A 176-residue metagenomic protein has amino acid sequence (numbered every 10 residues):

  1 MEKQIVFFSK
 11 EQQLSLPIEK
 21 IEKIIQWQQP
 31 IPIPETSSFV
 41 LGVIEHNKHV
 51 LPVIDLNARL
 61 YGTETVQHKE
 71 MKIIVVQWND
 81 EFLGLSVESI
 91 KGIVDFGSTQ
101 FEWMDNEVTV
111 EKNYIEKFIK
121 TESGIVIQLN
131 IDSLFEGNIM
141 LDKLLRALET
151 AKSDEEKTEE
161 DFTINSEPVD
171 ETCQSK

Functional and structural regions predicted by a protein language model:
M1-K176: An acidic, low-aromatic, low-complexity terminal/linker signal
